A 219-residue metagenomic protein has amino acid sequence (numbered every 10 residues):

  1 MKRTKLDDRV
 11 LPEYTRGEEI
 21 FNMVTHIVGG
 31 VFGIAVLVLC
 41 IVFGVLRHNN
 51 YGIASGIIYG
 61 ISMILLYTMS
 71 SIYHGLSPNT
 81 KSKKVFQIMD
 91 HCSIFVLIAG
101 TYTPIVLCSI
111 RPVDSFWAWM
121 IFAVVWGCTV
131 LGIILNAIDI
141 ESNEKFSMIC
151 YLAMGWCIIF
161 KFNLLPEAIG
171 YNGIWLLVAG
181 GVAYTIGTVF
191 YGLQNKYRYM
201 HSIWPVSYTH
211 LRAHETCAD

Functional and structural regions predicted by a protein language model:
M1-T15: Transit-peptide-like, low-complexity N-terminal presequences and other terminal intrinsically disordered regions
I20-F21, T80-I94: Juxtamembrane helix-capping/reentrant segments at transmembrane boundaries
F32, I58, L65-L66, Y73 (+6 more regions): Hydrophobic residues within membrane-embedded alpha-helical segments of Major Facilitator Superfamily
V38-S55, T103-M120, K161-W175: Helix-coil boundary and interhelical linker segments in multi-pass alpha-helical membrane proteins
G56-I64, S115-V125, I174-V182: Structural signature of hydrophobic alpha-helical transmembrane segments
S109-V113, A137-K145, P166-G170, N195-Y199: Membrane-interface helix caps and helix-loop-helix hairpins in membrane proteins
L193-Y208: Interfacial loop-to-transmembrane junctions
H210, E215-D219: Single conserved hydrophobic/aromatic residue that forms the stacking wall/gate of nucleotide- or nucleobase-binding
